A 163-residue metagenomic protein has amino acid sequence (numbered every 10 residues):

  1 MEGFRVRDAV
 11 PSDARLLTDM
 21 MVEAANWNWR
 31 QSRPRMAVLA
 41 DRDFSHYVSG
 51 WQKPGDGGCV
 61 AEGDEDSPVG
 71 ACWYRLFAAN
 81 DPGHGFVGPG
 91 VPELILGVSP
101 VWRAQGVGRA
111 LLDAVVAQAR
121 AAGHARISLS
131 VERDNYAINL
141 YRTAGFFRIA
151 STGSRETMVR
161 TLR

Functional and structural regions predicted by a protein language model:
M1-S12, R163: Conserved N-terminal entry element of GNAT/NAT acetyltransferase domains
A25-V48: Conserved GNAT-fold acetyl-CoA-binding loop/helix
H46-V60: A short helix-loop-beta-strand connector motif used in the catalytic cores of GNAT acetyltransferases and, in some
G63-L96: Conserved acyl-donor/pantetheine-binding loop and adjacent beta-alpha core of acyl/acetyltransferases and related
E93-A104, V131: A short, internal acetyl-CoA/4′-phosphopantetheine-binding micro-motif in the GNAT/acyltransferase core
A104-A117, R142-T143: Conserved acetyl-CoA-binding loop-helix of GNAT-fold acetyltransferases
A119-E132: Conserved GNAT acetyl-CoA-binding A-motif
R142-T152: Conserved acetyl-CoA-binding loop of GNAT-fold acetyltransferases
